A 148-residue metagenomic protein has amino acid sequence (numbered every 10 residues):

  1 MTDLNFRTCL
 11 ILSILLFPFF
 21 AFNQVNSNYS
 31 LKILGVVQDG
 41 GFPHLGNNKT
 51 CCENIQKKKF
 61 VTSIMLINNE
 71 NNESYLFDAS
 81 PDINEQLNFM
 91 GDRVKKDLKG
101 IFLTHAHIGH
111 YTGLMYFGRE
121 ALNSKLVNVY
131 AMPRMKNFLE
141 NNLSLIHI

Functional and structural regions predicted by a protein language model:
M1-L10: Bacterial N-terminal signal peptides that target proteins for export
L16-S27: Bacterial Sec-dependent signal peptides at the C-terminal "C-region" and cleavage site
V25-Y29, E70-N72: Beta-strand-turn-beta hairpins that frame and shape the catalytic cleft of phosphate-ester-processing enzymes
L31-G41: Short polar catalytic/cofactor-binding loops
F42-A106, T112-L122: Pre-active-site segment of Zn-dependent metallo-hydrolases
F102, V127-R134: Short internal beta-strands
P133-L143: A short, active-site helix/loop in glycosyltransferases that binds the activated sugar's phosphate group
I146-I148: Conserved small/polar residues in nucleotide/adenosyl-binding loops
